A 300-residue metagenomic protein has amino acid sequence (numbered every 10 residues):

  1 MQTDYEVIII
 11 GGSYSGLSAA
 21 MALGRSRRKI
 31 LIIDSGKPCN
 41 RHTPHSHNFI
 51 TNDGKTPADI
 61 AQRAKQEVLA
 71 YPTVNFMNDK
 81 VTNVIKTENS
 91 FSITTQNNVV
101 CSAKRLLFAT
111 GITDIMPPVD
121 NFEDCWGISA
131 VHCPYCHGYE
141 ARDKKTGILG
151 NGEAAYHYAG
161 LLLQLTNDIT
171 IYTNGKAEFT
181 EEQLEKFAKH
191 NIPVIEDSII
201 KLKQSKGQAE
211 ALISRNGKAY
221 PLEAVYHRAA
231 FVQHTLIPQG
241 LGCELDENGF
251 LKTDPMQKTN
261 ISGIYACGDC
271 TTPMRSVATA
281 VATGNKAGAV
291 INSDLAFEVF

Functional and structural regions predicted by a protein language model:
M1-V7, N75-K144, I213-R215, A224 (+1 more regions): FAD-binding core/adjacent interface of flavoenzyme oxidoreductases
Y5-Q62, N151-A177: Beta1-alpha1 glycine-rich phosphate/pyrophosphate-binding loop at the start of Rossmann-like nucleotide-binding domains
G11, A109-G111, M116-P118, L149 (+4 more regions): Short, well-ordered coil/turn residues at beta-beta hairpins and beta-strand->alpha-helix junctions within
G24-R28, D168-G175, T279-F300: Internal hydrophobic alpha-helix adjacent to the cofactor/substrate pocket in enzyme cavities
Q62, V68-E88, S92-T94, C101-S102 (+2 more regions): A Rossmann-like FAD-binding core segment of flavoenzymes
D124-E140, A230-S276, K286-A289, S293: FAD-site-proximal beta/loop scaffold in flavoenzymes
I128-Y135, K145-Y158, T180: Active-site glycine-rich loop that binds ribose-phosphate moieties when present
